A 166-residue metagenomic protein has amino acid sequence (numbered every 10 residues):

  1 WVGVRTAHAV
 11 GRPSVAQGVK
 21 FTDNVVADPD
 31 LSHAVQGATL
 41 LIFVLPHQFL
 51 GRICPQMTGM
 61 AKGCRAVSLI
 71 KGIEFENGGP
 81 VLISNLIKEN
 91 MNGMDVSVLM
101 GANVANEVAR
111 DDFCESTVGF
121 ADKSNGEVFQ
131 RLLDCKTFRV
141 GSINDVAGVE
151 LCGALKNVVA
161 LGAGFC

Functional and structural regions predicted by a protein language model:
W1-V19: NAD(P)-binding Rossmann-fold cofactor-contacting core
V4, D30, L45, L69-G72 (+5 more regions): Fold-independent oxyanion-binding glycine-rich loops and adjacent beta-strand/coil segments at enzyme active sites
A7, E76, A105, K156 (+1 more regions): Short, electropositive, low-hydrophobicity segments enriched in small/polar residues
A7, L41, M57, L133-K136 (+1 more regions): Alpha-helix boundary/capping residues
V19, N24-V26, F138: Short, conserved active-site loop motifs that form the nucleotide-linked donor/cofactor pocket
F21, D28-F113, F129: Rossmann-like NAD(P)(H) cofactor-binding subdomain of soluble oxidoreductases
E89-V96, F113-C166: Internal alpha-helical scaffold of NAD(P)-dependent oxidoreductase catalytic cores
